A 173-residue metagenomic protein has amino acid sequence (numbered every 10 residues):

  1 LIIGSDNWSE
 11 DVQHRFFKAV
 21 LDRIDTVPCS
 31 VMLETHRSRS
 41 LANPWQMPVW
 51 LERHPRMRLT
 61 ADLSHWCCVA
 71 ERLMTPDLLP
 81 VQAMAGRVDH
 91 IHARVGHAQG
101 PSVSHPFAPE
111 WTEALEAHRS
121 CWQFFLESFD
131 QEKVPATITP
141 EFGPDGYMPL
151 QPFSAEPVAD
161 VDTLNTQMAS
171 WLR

Functional and structural regions predicted by a protein language model:
L1-L59: Active-site acidic/histidine proton-transfer and metal-coordination neighborhood in alpha/beta enzyme cores
G4-W8, R37-R39, L63-C67, V95-H97 (+1 more regions): Active-site-proximal loop/turn and secondary-structure-junction residues that shape catalytic pockets, frequently
V20, S30-M32, A61-W66, P109-E113: N-terminal start-of-chain detector that recognizes signal peptides and the immediate post-cleavage beginning
D25-C29, P44, D62, V103 (+2 more regions): A generic structural signal for ordered alpha-helices
P48, R53-R58, C67-R173: Histidine-acidic metal/acid-base catalytic patches
